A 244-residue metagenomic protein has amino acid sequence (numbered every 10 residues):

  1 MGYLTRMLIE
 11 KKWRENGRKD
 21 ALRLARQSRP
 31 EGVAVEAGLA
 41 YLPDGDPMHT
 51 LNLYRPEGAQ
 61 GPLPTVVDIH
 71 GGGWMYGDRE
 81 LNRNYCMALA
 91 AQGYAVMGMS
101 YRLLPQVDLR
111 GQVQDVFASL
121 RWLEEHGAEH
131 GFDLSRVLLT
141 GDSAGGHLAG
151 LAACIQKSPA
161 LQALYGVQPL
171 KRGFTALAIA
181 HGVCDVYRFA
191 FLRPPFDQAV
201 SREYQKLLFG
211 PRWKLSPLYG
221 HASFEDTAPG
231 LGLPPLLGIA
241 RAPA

Functional and structural regions predicted by a protein language model:
M1-A244: Alpha/beta-hydrolase superfamily serine-hydrolase fold, recognizing
